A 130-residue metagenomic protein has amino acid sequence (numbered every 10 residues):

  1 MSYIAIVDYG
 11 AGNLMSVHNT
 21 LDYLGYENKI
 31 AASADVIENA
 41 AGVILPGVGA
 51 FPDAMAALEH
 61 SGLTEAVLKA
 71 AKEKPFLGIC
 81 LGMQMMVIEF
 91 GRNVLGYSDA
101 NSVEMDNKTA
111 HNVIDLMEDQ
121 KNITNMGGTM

Functional and structural regions predicted by a protein language model:
M1-M130: N-terminal beta1-alpha1 cap of cysteine-dependent amidohydrolase-like domains
